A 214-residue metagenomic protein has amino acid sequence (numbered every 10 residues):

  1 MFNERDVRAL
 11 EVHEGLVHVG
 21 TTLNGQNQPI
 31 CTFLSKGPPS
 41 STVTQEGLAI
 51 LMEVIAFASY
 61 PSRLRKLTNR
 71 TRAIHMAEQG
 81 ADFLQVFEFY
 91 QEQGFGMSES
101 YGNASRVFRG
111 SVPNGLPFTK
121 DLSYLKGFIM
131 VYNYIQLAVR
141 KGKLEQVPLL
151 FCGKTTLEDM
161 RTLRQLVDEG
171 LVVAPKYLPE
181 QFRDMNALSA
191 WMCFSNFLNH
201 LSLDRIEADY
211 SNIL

Functional and structural regions predicted by a protein language model:
M1-E11: Short pre-active-site segment immediately N-terminal to the catalytic Zn-binding motif
F2, L34-P39, P113-K120: A short glycine/serine-rich beta->alpha loop
R5, G20-Q45: Post-HEXXH active-site segment of zinc metalloproteases
R8, Q45, S123: Hydrophobic (often cysteine-bearing) scaffold residues that line and stabilize catalytic clefts of nucleotide/cofactor
E11-G20: Active-site His/Glu-centered metal-binding helix of metallohydrolases
T22-L23, I55, N133, L137: Active-site catalytic microenvironments for nucleophilic, acid-base chemistry
S35-I74, G127: Post-HExxH zinc-binding segment in Zn-dependent metallohydrolases
R63-L214: Conserved alpha-helical "signature site" that marks functionally important helical segments or helix/loop junctions
